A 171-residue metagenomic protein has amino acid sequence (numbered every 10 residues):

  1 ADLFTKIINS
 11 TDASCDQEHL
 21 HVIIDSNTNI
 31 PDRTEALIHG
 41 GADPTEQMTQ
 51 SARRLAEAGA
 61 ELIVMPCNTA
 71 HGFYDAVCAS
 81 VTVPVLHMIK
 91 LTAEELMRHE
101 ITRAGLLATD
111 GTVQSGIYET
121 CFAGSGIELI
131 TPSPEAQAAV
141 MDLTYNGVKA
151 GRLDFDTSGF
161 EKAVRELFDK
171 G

Functional and structural regions predicted by a protein language model:
A1-G171: Non-catalytic structural scaffold of enzyme domains
